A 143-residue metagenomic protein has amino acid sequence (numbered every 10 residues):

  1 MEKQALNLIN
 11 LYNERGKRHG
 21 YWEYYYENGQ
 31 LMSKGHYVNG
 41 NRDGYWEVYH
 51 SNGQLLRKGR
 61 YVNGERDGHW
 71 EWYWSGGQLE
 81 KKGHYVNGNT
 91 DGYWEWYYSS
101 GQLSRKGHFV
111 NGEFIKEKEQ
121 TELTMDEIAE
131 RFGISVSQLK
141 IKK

Functional and structural regions predicted by a protein language model:
M1-M125, R131-K140: Glycine/tyrosine- and acidic-biased, solvent-exposed loop/turn segments at the edges of beta-strands
